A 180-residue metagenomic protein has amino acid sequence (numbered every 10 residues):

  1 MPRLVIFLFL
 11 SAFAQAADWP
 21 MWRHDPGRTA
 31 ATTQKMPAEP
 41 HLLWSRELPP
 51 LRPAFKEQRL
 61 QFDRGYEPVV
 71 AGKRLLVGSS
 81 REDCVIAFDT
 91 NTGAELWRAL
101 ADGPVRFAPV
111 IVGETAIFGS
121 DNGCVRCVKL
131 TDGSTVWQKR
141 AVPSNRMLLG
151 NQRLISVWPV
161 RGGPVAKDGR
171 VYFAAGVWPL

Functional and structural regions predicted by a protein language model:
R3, A38-H41, V110, V165: Generic low-complexity segments that are intrinsically disordered, proline-rich and/or Lys/Arg-biased
R3-F13: Sec-dependent N-terminal signal peptides
S11-A16, T115: Residue-level detector of intrinsically disordered, flexible termini and proteolytic processing junctions
A17-Y66, K73-L76, C84-I86, A94-A101 (+1 more regions): Aromatic (tryptophan-biased) beta-strands that constitute blades/sheets of beta-rich domains
W19-R23, R59-V85, D102-R126, R153-L180: Repeat-blade elements of multi-bladed beta-propeller folds
